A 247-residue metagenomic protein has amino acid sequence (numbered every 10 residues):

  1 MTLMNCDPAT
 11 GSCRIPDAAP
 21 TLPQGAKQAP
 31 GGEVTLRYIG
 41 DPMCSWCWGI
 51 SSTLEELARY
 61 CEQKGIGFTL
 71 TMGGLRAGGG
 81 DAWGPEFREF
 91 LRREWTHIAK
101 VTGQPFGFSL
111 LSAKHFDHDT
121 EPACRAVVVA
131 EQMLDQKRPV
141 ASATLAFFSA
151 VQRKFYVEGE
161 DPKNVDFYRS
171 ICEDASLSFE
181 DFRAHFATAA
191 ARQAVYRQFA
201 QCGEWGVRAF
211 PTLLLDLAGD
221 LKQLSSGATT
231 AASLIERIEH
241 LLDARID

Functional and structural regions predicted by a protein language model:
T2-P16, P20, I39, M43 (+3 more regions): C-terminal cap of thioredoxin/glutaredoxin-like
R14-V34: A short beta-strand-turn-helix
Q24-A29, G78-P85, F167-C172: Short low-complexity stretches enriched in small and charged residues
Q28-E56, G67, T71-G74: Local sequence-structure signature of Cys/Sec-based thiol-disulfide redox active-site neighborhoods
G31, E121, V207-R208: A generic fold-level signal
C47, F116, L224: Active-site-adjacent beta-strand anchor residues
S51-F155: Structural alpha/beta surface segment adjacent to cysteine/selenocysteine redox centers across thiol/disulfide enzymes
